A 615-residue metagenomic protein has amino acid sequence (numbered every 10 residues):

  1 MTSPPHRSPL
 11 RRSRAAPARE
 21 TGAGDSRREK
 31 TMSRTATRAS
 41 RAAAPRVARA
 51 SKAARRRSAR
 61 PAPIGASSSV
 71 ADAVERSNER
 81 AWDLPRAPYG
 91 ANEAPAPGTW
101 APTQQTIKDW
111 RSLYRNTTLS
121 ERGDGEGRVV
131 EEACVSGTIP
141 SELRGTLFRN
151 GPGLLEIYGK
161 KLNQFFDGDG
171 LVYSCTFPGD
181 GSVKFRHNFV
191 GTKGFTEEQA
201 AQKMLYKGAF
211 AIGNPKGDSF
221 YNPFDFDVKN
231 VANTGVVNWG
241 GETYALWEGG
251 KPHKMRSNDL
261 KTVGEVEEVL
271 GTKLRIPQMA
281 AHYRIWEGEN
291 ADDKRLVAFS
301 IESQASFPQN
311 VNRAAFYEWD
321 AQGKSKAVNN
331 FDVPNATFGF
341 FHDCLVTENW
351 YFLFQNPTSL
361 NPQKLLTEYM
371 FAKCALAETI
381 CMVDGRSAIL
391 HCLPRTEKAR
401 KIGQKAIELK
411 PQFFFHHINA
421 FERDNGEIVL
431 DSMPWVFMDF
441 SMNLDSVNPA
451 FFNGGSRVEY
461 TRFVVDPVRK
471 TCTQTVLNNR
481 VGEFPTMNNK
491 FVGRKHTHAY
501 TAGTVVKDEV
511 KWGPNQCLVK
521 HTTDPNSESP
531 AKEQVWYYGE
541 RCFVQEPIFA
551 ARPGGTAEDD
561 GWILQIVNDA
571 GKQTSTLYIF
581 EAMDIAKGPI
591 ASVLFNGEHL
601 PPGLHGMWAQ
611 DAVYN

Functional and structural regions predicted by a protein language model:
M1-R12, P17-T21, D25, E29-A50: N-terminal chloroplast transit peptides
M1-T2, H6, R14, A42 (+5 more regions): Compositionally biased, intrinsically disordered/low-complexity regions enriched for serine, proline and threonine
S8, S13-A16, G24-R27, S58 (+5 more regions): Intrinsic disorder/low-complexity detector
S67-N615: Beta-propeller domains
